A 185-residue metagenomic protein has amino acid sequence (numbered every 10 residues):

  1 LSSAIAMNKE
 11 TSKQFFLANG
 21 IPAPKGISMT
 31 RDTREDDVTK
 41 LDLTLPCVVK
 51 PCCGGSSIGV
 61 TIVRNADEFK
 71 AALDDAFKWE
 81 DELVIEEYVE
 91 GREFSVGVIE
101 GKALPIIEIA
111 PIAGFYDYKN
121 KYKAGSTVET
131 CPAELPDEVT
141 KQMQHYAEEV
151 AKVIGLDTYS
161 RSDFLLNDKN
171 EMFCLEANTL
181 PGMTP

Functional and structural regions predicted by a protein language model:
L1-A4, C174: Short, acidic/small-residue loops that bind anionic groups at enzyme active sites
S3-R92, Q144: Active-site nucleotide/adenylate-binding loops and adjacent lid/helix of ATP-dependent enzymes
G54, K121-K123, L180-G182: Short connector loops/turns at beta-strand edges and beta->alpha or beta->beta junctions
S57, V128-T130, P185: Short small-residue beta-strand/loop micro-motif enriched in glycine and branched aliphatics
T61-H145, L166-F173: Phosphate-binding site of ATP-dependent enzymes
E87, A151-T184: Conserved metal-phosphate-binding beta-hairpin within the catalytic cores of diverse ATP-dependent phosphoryl-transfer
F115, T184-P185: Cytochrome P450 core scaffold surrounding the K-helix E-X-X-R motif and the conserved "meander" helix-loop region
